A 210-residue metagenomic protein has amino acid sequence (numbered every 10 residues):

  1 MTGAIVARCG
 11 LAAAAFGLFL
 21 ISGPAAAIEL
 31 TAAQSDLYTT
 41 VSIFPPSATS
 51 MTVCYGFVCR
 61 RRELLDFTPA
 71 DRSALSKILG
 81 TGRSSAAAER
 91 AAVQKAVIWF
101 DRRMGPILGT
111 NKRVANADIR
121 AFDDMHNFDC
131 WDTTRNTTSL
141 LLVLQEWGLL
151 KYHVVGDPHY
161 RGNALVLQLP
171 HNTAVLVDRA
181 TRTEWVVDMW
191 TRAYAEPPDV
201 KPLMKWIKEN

Functional and structural regions predicted by a protein language model:
M1-V6: N-terminal secretory signal peptides that target proteins for export/translocation
G10-I21: Bacterial N-terminal signal peptides
G23-A27: Sec/Tat signal peptide C-region and signal peptidase I cleavage site
I28-G56: Short N-terminal segments immediately surrounding and downstream of signal-peptide cleavage
Y55-A87, R113-D123: Acidic/histidine-rich, surface-exposed loop or edge segments in extracytoplasmic proteins
A92-H153: Mid-length scaffold segments of soluble, non-membrane domains
L142-W206: Hydrophobic/aromatic-rich core segments of domains that either
K208-N210: Low-complexity, Gly/Ser/Thr/Pro-rich intrinsically disordered linker/tail segments
